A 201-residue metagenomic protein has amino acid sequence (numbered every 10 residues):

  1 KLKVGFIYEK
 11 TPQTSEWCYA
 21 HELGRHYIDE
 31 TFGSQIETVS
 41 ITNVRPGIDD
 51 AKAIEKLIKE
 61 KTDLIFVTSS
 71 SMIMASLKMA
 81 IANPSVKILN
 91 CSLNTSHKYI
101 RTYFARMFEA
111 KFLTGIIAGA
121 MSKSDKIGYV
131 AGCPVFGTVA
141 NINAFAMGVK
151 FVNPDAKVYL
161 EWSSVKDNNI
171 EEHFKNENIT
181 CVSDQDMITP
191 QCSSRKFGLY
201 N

Functional and structural regions predicted by a protein language model:
K3-G24, I28-F32, S40-I48, S70 (+1 more regions): Extracytoplasmic "Venus flytrap"
G5-F6, W17-Y19, E55-K59, D63-S85 (+4 more regions): Mobile, glycine-rich extracellular loop/lid and propeptide segments that shape or gate substrate/ligand access
K10-Q13, R45-P46, S71-M74, L93-H97 (+3 more regions): Solvent-exposed loop/turn segments at secondary-structure junctions within structured extracellular/periplasmic domains
R25, L113-L160: An alpha-beta-alpha
E37-K56, S163-N176: Structural motif
T62-S70, L89-C91, N178-C192: Periplasmic-binding protein-like
I81-A105: Flexible loop/hinge segments that line or gate small-molecule binding clefts
Y159-N201: Flexible, glycine-rich surface segments
